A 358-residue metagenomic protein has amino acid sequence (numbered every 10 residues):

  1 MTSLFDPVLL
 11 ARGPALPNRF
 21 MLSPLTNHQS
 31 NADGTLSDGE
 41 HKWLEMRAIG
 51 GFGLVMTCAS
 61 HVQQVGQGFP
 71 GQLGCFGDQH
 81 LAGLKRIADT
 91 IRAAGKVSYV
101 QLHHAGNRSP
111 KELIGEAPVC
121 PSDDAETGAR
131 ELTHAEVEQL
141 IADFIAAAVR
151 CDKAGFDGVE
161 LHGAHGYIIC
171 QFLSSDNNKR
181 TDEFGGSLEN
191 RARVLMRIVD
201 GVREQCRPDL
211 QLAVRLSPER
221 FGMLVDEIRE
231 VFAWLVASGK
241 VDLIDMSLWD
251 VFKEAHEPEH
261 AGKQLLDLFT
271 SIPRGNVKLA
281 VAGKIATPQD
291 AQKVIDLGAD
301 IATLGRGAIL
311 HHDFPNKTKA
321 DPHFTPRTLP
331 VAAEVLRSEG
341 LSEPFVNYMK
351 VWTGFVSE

Functional and structural regions predicted by a protein language model:
M1-E358: Flavin-dependent oxidoreductase catalytic cores
